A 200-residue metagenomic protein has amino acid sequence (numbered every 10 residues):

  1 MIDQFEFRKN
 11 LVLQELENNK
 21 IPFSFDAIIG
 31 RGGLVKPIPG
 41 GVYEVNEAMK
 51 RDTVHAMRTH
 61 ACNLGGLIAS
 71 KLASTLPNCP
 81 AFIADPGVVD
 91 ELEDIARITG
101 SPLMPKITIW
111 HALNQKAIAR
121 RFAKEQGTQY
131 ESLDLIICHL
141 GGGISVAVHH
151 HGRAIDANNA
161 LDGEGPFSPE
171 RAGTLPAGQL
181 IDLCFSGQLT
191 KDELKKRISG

Functional and structural regions predicted by a protein language model:
M1, E17-N18, P22-F23, L34-V35 (+2 more regions): Non-catalytic beta/alpha edge segments that cap or flank active sites
M1-D3, A160: Short glycine-rich, Thr/Ser-proximal phosphate-binding strand/loop in the N-terminal lobe of ATP-dependent enzymes
F7-N19, I68, I118: Short, well-ordered amphipathic alpha-helical segments that serve as non-catalytic structural scaffolds within diverse
L16-A61, V88-T99: Short beta-strand-loop/turn "lid" adjacent to the catalytic site in phosphate-handling enzymes
A27-G30, P80-P86, I136-C138, D156-N158: General beta-strand structural signal in soluble alpha/beta enzymes
N63-K71, I83, I98-D134, G142 (+2 more regions): Glycine-rich phosphate-binding loop plus the immediately following alpha-helix
C138, V146-A147: A residue-level detector for well-ordered beta-strand positions
